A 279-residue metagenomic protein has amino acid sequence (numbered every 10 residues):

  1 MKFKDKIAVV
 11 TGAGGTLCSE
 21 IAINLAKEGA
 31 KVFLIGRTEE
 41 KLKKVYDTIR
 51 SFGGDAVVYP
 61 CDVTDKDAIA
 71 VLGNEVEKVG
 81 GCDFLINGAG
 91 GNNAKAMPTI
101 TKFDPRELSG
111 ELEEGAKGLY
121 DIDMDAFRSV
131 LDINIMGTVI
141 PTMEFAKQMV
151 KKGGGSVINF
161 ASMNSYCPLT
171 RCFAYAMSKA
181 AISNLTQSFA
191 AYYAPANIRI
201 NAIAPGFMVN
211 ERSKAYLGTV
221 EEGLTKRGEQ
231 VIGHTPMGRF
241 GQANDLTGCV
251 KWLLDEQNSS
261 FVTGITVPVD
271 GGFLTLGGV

Functional and structural regions predicted by a protein language model:
K2, R239-V269, L274: C-terminal substrate-recognition "lid" of short-chain dehydrogenase/reductases
G14-T16: Conserved glycine-rich cofactor-binding loop
A30-K44: Conserved glycine-rich Rossmann-like NAD(P)H-binding loop of the short-chain dehydrogenase/reductase
K102-I140, I158, I182, M237: Catalytic Tyr-X3-Lys loop
T142, S178: Active-site helix of classical SDR
S162: Residue(s) in the substrate-gating loop at a strand-loop-helix junction that position the organic substrate next
Y166, A204-Y216: Short, flexible catalytic-loop segment of classical short-chain dehydrogenase/reductase
A194, R199, F261-T263: Short, small/polar-rich loop/turn modules that mediate ligand/substrate recognition or access, typified
